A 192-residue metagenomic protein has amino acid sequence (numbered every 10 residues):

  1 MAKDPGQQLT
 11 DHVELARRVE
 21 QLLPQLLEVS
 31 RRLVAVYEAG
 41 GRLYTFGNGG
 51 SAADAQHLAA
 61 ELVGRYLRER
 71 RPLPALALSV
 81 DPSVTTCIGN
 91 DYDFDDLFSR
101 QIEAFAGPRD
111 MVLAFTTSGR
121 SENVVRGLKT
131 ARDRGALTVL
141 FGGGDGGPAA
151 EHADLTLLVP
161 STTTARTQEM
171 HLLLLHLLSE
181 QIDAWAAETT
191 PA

Functional and structural regions predicted by a protein language model:
M1-Q21: Generic N-terminal amphipathic, Lys/Arg-enriched alpha-helix
R32-A106: Glycine-rich, small/polar surface segments that engage phosphate groups of diverse ligands
V63, L128-R132: Surface-exposed amphipathic alpha-helices with a cationic face
S79, T116, G142, L157-A165: Short beta->alpha connector loops at strand-helix junctions that form conserved, small/polar/Pro-enriched
A104, V112, A165-A192: A charged, well-structured terminal subsegment
G107, S118-E122: Beta-rich strand-turn-strand
V112, T138, T156-L157: Short, well-ordered beta-strand core segments
F141-A153: Short, glycine/polar-rich helix-capping loops at beta-to-alpha or helix-loop-helix junctions that flank or form
